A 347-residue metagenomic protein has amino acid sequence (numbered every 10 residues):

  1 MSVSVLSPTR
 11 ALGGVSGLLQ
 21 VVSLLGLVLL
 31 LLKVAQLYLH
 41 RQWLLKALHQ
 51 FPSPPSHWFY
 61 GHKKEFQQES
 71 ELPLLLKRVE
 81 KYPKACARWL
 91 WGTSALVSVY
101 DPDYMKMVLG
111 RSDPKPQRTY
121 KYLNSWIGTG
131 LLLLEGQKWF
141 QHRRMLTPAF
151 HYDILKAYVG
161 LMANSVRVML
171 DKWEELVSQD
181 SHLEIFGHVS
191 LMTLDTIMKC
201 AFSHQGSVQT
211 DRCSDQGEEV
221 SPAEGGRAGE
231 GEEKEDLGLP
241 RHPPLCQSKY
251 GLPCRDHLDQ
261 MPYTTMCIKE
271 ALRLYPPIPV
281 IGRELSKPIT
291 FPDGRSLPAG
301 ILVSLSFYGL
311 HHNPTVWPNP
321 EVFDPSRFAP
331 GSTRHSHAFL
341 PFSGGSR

Functional and structural regions predicted by a protein language model:
S2-L30, W89-V97, D153-N164, E174-K199 (+3 more regions): Cytochrome P450
S2-Q137, Q141, G160-K172, A338: N-terminal membrane-proximal hinge/A-helix region immediately C-terminal to the signal-anchor transmembrane segment
A47-F51, E65-Q68, L134, F150-Y158 (+6 more regions): Conserved, non-catalytic sequence blocks in retroelement Pol enzymes and Pol-derived host proteins
K63-P83, C213, G217, L245-R295 (+1 more regions): Conserved cytochrome P450 K-helix E-x-x-R motif and the immediately C-terminal K′/meander segment
L74, H151, S178, T210-G251 (+5 more regions): Conserved cytochrome P450 catalytic core segment spanning the I/J/K helices
P148, A329-R347: Cytochrome P450 heme-thiolate "Cys pocket" and heme-binding signature region
T193, I197, A201-F202, T210-Q216 (+4 more regions): Central I-helix of cytochrome P450 enzymes
L305-S332: Conserved cytochrome P450 K-helix/beta-meander segment immediately N-terminal to the heme-binding cysteine loop
